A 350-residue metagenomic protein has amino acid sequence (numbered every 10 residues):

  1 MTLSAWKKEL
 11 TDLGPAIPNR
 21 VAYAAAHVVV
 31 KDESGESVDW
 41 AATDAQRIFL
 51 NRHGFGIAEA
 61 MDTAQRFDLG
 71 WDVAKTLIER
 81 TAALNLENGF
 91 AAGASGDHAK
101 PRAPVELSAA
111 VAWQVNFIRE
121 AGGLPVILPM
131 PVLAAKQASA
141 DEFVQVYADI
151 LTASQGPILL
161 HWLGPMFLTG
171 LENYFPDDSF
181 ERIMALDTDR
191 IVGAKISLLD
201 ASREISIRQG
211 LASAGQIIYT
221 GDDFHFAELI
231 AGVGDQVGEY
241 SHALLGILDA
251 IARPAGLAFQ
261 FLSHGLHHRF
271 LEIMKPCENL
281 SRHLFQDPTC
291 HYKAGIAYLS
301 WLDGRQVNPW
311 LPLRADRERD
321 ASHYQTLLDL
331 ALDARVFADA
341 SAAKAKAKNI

Functional and structural regions predicted by a protein language model:
T2-D32, L248-I350: C-terminal alpha-helical cap/extension of soluble enzyme domains
T2-K7, L13-F175, L313-S322, L332-N349: Active-site beta->alpha loop and helix N-cap motifs at the rims of alpha/beta catalytic domains
E33-G35, F67-L69, R102, G170 (+8 more regions): Generic alpha-helix signal with a bias toward terminal, lower-confidence helices and secondary-structure junctions
A41-D44, D72, A109, D141 (+7 more regions): Generic alpha-helical secondary structure signal
R80, D149, R182, L257 (+1 more regions): Alpha-helical scaffold segments in soluble metabolic enzymes
Q155-T289: Catalytic alpha/beta core domains of metabolic enzymes, predominantly
